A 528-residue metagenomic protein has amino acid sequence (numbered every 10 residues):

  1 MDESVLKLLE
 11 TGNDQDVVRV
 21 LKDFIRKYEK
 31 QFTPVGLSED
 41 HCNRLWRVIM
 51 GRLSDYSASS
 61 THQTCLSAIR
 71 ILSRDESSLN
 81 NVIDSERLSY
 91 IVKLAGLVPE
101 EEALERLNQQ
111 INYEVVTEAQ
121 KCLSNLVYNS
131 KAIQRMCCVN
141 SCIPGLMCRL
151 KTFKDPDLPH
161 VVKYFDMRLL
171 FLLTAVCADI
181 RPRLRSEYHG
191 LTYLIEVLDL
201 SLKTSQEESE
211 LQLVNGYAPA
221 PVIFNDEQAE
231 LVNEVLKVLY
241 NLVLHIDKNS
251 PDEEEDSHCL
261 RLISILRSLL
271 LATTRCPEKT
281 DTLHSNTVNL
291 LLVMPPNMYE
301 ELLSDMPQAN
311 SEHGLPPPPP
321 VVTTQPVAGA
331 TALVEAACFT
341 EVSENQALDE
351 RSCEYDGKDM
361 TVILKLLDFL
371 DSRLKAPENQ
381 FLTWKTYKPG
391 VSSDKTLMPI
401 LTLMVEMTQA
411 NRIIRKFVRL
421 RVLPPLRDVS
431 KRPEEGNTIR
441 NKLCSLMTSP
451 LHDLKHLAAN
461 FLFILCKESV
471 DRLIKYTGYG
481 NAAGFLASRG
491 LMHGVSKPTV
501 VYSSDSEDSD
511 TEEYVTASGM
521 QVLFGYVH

Functional and structural regions predicted by a protein language model:
M1-F165, L172-L211, P221-N233, L244-L260 (+5 more regions): Elongated alpha-helical scaffolds that mediate protein-protein interactions in large eukaryotic proteins, primarily
D23, A68-I71, C122-N125, L169-L172 (+4 more regions): Core register positions within helices of long alpha-helical scaffolds
G51, L104-L107, A218-I223, P425-D428 (+1 more regions): Short interface patches used for recognition in eukaryotic signaling and trafficking proteins
T192, V232, K237-Y240, S264-T274 (+7 more regions): Long, low-complexity intrinsically disordered regions in eukaryotic proteins
V214-N215: N-terminal functional module detector in eukaryotic proteins
P296-S509, E513: Eukaryotic scaffolding regions of large macromolecular assemblies
E507-H528: Long, low-complexity intrinsically disordered regions
